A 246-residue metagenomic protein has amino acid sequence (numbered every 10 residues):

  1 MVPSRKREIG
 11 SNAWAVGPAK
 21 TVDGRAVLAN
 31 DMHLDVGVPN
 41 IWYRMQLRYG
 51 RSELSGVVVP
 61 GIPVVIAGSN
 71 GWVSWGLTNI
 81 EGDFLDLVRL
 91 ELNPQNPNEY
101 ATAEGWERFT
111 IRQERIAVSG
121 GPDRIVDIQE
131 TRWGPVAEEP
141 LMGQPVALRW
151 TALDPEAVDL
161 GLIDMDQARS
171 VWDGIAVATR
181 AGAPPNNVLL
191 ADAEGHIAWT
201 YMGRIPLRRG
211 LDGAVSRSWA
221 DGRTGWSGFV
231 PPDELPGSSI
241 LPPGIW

Functional and structural regions predicted by a protein language model:
M1-W246: Mature extracytoplasmic enzyme cores
